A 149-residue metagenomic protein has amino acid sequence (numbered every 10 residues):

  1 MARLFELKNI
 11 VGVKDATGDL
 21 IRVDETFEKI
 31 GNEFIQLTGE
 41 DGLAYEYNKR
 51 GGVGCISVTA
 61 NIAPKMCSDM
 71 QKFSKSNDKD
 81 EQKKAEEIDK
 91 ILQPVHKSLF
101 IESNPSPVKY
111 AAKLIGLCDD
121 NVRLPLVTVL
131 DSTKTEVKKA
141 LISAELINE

Functional and structural regions predicted by a protein language model:
M1-V53: Ligand/cofactor pocket segment of small-molecule handling proteins
G42-E149: Structured C-terminal cap/extension of enzyme domains
